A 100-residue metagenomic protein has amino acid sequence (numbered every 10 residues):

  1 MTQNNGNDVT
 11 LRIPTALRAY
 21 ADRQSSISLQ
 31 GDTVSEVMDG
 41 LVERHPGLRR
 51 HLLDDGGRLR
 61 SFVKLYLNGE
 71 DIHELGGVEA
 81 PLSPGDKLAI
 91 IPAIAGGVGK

Functional and structural regions predicted by a protein language model:
M1-K100: Ubiquitin-like/PB1-type beta-grasp interaction modules and other compact soluble beta-rich domains
